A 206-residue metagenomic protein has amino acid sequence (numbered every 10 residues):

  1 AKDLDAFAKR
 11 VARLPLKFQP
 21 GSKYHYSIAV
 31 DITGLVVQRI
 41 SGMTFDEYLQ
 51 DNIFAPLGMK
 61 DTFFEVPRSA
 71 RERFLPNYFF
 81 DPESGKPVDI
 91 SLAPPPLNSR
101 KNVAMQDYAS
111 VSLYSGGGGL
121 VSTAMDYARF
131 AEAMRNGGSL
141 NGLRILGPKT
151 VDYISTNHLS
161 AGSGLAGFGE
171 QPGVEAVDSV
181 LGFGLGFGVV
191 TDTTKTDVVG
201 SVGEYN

Functional and structural regions predicted by a protein language model:
A1-K2, G200-N206: Short, intrinsically disordered, charge-balanced linker/junction segments flanking boundaries in proteins
A1-T196: Short, surface-exposed loop or secondary-structure junction motifs that flank catalytic or metal-binding residues
